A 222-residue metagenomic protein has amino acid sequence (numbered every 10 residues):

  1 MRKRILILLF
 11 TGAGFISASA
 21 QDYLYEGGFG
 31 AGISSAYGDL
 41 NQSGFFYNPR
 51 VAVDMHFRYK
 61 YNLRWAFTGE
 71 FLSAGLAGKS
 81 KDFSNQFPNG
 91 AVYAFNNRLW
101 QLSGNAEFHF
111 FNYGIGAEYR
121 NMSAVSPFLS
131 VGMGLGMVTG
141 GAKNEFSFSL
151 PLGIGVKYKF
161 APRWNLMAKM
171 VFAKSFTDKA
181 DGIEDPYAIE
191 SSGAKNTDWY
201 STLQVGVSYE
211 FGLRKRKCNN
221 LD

Functional and structural regions predicted by a protein language model:
M1-G27: Bacterial Sec-dependent N-terminal signal peptides
A20-K60, T202-Q204, S208-K215: Short glycine/proline- and aromatic-enriched beta-strand/turn motifs that initiate or cap beta-hairpins
A20-L24, R64, N112-V125, F160-R163 (+1 more regions): Short loop/turn motifs that connect adjacent beta-strands in outer-membrane beta-barrel proteins
Y23, Y47-V51, R98-L102, S123-V125 (+2 more regions): Residues that define the transmembrane beta-barrel architecture of outer-membrane proteins
F29-I33, V53-Y61, G69, G104-F108 (+4 more regions): Residues on the lipid-exposed face of transmembrane beta-strands in outer-membrane beta-barrel proteins
D39-G44, S80-Q86, A117-R120, G140-F146 (+2 more regions): Outer-membrane beta-barrel translocator domains and adjoining extracellular loop/strand segments of Gram-negative
Y59, L63-A142, Y209-F211: Gram-negative (and chloroplast) outer-membrane scaffold detector with strong preference for beta-barrel transmembrane
S80-K81, L99, A161-D222: Predominantly the C-terminal beta-signal and adjacent terminal strand-loop region of outer-membrane beta-barrel
